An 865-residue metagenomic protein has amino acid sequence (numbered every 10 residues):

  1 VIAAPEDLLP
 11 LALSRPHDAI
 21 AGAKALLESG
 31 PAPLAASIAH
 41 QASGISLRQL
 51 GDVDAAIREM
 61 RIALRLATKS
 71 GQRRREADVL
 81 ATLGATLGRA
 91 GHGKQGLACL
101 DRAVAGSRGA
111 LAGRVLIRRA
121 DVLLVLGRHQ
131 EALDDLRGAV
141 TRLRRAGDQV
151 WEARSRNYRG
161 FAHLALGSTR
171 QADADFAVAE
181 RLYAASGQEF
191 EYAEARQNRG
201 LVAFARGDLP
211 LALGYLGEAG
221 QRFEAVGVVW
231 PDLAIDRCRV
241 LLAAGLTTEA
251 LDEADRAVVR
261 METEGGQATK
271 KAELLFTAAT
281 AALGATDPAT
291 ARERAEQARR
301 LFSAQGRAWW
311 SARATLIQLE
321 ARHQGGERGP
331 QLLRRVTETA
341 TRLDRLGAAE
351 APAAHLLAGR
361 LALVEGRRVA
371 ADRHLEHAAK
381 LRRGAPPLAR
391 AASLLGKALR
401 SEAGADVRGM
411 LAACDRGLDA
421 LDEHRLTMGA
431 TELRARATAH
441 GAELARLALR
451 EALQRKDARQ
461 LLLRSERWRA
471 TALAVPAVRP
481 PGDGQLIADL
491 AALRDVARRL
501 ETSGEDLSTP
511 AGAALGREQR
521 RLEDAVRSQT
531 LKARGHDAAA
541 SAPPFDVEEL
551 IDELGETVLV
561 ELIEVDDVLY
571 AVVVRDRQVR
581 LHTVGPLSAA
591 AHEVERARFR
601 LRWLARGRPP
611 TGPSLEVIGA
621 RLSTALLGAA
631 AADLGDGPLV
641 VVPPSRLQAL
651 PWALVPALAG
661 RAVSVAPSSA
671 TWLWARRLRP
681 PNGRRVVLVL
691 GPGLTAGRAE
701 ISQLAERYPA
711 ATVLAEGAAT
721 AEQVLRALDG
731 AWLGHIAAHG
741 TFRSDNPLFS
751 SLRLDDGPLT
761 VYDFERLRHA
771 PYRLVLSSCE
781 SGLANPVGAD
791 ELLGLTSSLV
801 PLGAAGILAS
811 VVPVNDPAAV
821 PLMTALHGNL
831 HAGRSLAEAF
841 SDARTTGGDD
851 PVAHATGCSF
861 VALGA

Functional and structural regions predicted by a protein language model:
I2, I38, D78, R114 (+13 more regions): Residue register of alpha-helical TPR repeats
L8-L9, I45, D78, A85 (+9 more regions): Residue-level recognition of tetratricopeptide repeat
K24-E28, I62-T68, D101-G106, R137-D148 (+8 more regions): Amphipathic alpha-helical segments of tetratricopeptide repeats
A35, R75, L111, W151 (+9 more regions): Structural signature of alpha-solenoid helical repeat junctions
E376, P387-A392, V407-G660, P681-V687: Amphipathic alpha-helical protein-protein interaction segments
F545-A865: Catalytic cores of enzymes
